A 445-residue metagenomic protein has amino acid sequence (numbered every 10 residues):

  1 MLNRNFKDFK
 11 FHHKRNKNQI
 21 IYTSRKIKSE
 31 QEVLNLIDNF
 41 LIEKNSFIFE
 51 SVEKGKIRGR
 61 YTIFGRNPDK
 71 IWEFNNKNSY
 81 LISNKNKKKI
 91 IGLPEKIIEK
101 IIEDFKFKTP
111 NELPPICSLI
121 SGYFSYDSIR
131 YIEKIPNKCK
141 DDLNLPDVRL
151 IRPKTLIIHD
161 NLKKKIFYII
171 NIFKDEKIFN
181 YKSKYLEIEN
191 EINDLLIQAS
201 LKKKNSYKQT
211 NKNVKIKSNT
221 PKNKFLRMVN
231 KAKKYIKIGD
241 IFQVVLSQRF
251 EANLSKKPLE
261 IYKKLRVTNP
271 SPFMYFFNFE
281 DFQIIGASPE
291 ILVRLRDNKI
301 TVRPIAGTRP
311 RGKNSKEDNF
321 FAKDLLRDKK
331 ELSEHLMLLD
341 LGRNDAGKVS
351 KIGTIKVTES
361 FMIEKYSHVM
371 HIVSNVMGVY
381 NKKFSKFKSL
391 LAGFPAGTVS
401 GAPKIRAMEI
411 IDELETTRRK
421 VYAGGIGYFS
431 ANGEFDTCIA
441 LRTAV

Functional and structural regions predicted by a protein language model:
M1-V445: Extended alpha-helical targeting/anchoring segments, especially N-terminal organellar/secretory targeting helices
